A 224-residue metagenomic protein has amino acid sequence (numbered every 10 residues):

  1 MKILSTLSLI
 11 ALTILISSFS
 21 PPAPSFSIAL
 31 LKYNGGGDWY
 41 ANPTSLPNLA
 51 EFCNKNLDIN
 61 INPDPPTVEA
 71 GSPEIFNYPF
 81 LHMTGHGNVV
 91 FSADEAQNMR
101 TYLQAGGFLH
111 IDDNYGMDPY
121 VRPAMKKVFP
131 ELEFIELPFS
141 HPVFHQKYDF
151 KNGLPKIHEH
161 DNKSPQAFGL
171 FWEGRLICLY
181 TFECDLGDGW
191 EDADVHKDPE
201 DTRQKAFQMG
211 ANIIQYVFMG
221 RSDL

Functional and structural regions predicted by a protein language model:
M1-T6: Positively charged n-region of N-terminal signal peptides that target proteins for export
L7-S17: Bacterial N-terminal signal peptides
F19-F80, T84-G87, D185-L186, D192-L224: Aromatic-Pro/Gly-enriched surface loop or interdomain linker that acts as a lid/target-recognition segment
P21-P24, P73-N77, L103-Q104, D161 (+1 more regions): Extracellular/periplasmic catalytic domains that process cell-envelope and extracellular macromolecules
I28, F80-P119: Short alpha-beta junction capping motif
G35-G36, T44-S45, D118-D194, T202-A211: An acidic, glycine-rich "communication" segment
P63-A70, S92-N98, N162-Q166: Alpha-helical scaffolding within the catalytic cores of extracellular/periplasmic polymer-degrading hydrolases
G107, F129-P130, F218, S222: Hydrophobic/aromatic-lined pockets within catalytic cores
